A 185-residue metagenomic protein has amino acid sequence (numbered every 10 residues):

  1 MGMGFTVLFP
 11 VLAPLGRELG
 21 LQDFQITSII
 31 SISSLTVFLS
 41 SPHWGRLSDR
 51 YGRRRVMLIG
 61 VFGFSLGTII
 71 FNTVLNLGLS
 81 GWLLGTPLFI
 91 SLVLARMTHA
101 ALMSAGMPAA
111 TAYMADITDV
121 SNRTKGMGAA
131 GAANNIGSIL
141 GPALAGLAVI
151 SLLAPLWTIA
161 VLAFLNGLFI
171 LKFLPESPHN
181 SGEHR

Functional and structural regions predicted by a protein language model:
M1-S34: Helix-loop boundary and gating motifs at the non-cytosolic
S28-R46: Central cavity-lining transmembrane alpha-helices of secondary-active solute carriers, predominantly the Major
F62-G85: C-terminal ends and interior cores of transmembrane alpha-helices in multi-pass membrane transporters/permeases
A95-N134: Cytoplasmic helix-loop-helix junction between adjacent transmembrane helices in 12-TM secondary transporters
L140-P155: Transmembrane alpha-helix termini and helix-breaking/packing motifs in multi-pass membrane transporters
P155-L171: Symmetry-related core transmembrane helices of the 12-TM Major Facilitator Superfamily/SLC fold
K172-R185: Flexible cytoplasmic inter-helical loops of multi-pass small-molecule transporters
